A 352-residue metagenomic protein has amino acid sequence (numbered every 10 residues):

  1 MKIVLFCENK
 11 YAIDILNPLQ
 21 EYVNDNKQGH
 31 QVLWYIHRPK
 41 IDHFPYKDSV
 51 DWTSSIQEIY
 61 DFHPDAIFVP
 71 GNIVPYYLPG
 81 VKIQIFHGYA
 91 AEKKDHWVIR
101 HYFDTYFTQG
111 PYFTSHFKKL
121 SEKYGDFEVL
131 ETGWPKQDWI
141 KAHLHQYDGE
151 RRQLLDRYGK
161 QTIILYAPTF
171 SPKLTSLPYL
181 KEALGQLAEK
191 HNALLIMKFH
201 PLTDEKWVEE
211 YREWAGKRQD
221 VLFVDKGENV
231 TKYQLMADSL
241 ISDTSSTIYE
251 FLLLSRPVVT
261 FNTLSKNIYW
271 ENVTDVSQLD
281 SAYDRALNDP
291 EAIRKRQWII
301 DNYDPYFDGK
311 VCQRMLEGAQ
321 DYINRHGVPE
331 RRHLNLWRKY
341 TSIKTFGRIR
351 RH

Functional and structural regions predicted by a protein language model:
V4-L144, D148: Active-site and donor-binding regions of nucleotide-sugar-utilizing enzymes
A12-N24, Q137-E213, F307, V311-Q313: Conserved catalytic-core segment of nucleotide-activated headgroup transferases in glycan assembly
L33-K47, K190-K226: Catalytic donor nucleotide-activated moiety binding site of glycosyltransferases and closely related
T53-E58, T203-Y249: Donor nucleotide-activated moiety binding/catalytic core segment of transferases that use nucleotide-activated donors
V69, T108, S242-D243, V273: Short beta-strand scaffold positions
I73, L78-F86, G227-W270: A donor-sugar binding/catalytic signature common to diverse glycosyltransferases and related nucleotide-sugar
Y124-G125, E131, S246-F307: Catalytic binding pocket for nucleotide-activated donors in carbohydrate/polymer assembly enzymes
N288-H352: C-terminal amphipathic helix plus adjacent low-complexity, charged tail appended to glycosyltransferase catalytic
